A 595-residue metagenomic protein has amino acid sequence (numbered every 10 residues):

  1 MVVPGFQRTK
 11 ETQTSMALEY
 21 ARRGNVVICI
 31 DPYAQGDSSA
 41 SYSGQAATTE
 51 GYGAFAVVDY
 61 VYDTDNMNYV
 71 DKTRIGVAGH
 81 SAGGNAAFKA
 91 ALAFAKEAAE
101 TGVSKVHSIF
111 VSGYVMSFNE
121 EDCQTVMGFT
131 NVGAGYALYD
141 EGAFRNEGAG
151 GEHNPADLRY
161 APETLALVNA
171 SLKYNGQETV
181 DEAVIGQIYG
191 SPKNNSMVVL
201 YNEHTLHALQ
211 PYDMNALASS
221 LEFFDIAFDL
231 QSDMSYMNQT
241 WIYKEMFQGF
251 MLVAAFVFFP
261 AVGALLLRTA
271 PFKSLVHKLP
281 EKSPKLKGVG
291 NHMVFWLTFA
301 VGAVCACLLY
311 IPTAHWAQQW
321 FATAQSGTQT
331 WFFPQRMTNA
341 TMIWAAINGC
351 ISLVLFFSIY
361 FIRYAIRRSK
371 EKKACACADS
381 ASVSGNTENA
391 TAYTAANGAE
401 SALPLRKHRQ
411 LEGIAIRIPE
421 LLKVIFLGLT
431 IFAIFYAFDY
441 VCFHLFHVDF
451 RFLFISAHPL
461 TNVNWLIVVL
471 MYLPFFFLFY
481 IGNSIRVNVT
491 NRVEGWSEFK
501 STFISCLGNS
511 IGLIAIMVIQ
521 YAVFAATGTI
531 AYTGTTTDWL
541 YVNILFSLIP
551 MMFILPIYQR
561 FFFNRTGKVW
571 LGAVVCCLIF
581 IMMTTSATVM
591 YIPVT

Functional and structural regions predicted by a protein language model:
M1-W241: Soluble extramembrane regions of membrane proteins in the secretory/endomembrane system
E120-F129, V253, G263-L266, A270: Conserved serine/cysteine hydrolase catalytic core
D213, L217, M251-A255, F259: Generic structural signal for well-ordered, non-membrane alpha-helical segments in soluble metabolic enzymes
M234-W241, P280-G290, K407-A415: Cytosolic juxtamembrane amphipathic/interface segments immediately preceding and feeding into a transmembrane helix
N238-L252: Juxtamembrane/start-of-transmembrane alpha-helix segments at the extracytoplasmic/lumenal side of membrane anchors
A255-A300: Juxtamembrane interface at the cytosolic side of transmembrane helices
L297-T595: Alpha-helical transmembrane segments of integral membrane proteins
